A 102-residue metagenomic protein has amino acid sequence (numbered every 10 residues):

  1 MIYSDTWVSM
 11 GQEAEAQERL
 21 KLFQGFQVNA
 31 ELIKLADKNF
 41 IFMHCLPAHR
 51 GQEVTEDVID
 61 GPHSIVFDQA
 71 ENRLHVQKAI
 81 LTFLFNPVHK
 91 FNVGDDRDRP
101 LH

Functional and structural regions predicted by a protein language model:
M1-E56: Rossmann-like adenosine-cofactor binding region
N39-M43, A48-A79, F83-L84: Rossmann-like dinucleotide-binding domain for NAD(H)/NADP(H)
H89: Surface-exposed, charge/polar-rich loops and edge strands
D95-D96: Intrinsic, low-complexity polybasic segments
R99-P100: Short, low-complexity intrinsically disordered segments enriched in A/P/G/S/L with frequent Arg, especially at protein
